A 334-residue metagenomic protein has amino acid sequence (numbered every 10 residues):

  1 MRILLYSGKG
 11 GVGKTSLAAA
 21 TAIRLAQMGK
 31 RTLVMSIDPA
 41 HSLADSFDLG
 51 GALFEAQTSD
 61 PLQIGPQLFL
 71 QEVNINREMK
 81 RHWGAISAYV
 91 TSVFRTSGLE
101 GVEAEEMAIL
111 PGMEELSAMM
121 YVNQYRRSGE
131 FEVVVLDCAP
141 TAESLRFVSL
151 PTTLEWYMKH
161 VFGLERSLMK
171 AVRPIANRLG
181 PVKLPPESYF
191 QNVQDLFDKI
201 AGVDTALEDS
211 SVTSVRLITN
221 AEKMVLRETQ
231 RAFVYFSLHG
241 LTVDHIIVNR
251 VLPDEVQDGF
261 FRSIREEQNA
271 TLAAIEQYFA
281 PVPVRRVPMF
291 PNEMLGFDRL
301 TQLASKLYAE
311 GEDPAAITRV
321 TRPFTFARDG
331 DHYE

Functional and structural regions predicted by a protein language model:
R2-S7, V12, L17-M28, T32-S210 (+6 more regions): Flexible phosphate-sensing "switch/lid" loops adjacent to ATP/NTP-binding sites across phosphate-transfer
I200-E334: C-terminal lobe/tail of nucleotide-utilizing enzymes
